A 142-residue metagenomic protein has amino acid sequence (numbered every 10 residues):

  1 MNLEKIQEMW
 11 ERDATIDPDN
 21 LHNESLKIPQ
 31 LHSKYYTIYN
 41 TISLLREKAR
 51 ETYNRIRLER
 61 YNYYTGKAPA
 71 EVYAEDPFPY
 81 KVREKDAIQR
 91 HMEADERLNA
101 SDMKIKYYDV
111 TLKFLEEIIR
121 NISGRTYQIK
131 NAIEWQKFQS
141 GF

Functional and structural regions predicted by a protein language model:
M1-F142: Charge-rich amphipathic alpha-helical interaction elements
